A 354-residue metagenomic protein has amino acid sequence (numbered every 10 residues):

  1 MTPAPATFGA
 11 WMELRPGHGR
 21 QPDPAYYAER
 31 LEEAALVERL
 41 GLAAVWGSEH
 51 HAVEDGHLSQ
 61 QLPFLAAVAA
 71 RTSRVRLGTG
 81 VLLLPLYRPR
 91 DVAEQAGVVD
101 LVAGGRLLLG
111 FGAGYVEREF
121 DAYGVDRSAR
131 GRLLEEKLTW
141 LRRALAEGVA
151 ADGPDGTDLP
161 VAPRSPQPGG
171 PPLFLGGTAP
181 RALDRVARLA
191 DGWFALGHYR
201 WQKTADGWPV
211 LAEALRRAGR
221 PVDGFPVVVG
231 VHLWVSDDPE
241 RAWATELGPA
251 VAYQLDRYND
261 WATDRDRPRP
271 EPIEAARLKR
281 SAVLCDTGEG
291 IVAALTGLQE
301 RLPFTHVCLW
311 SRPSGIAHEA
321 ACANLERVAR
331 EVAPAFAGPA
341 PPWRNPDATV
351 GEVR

Functional and structural regions predicted by a protein language model:
M1-T72, R76-L77, P171, N345-V353: N-terminal beta1-alpha1-beta2 module of alpha/beta enzyme domains
T2-A25, P85-D152, W193, G197-P209 (+1 more regions): Flexible, glycine-rich active-site loops centered on histidine and acidic residues that chelate a metal or position
T2-A4, A10, S128-P163, Q202-T305 (+1 more regions): An alpha-helical appendage that flanks or caps ligand/catalytic pockets
F8-M12, V45-G47, L77-T79, L107-F111 (+4 more regions): Hydrophobic faces of well-ordered beta-strands that scaffold small-molecule active sites in alpha/beta enzyme cores
M12-Y27, L82-R90, P168-T178, L233-S236 (+1 more regions): Active-site mouth loops of central-metabolism enzymes
V37, G41, E49, V68 (+10 more regions): Conserved, mostly hydrophobic/aromatic
A44-V68, L83, G197-W201, W310-A321: Glycine-rich, proline-tolerant flexible connector loops at the mouths of alpha/beta enzymes
D55-T79, E135-K137, E326-A340: Alpha-helix-loop-beta-strand connector modules within alpha/beta enzyme cores
